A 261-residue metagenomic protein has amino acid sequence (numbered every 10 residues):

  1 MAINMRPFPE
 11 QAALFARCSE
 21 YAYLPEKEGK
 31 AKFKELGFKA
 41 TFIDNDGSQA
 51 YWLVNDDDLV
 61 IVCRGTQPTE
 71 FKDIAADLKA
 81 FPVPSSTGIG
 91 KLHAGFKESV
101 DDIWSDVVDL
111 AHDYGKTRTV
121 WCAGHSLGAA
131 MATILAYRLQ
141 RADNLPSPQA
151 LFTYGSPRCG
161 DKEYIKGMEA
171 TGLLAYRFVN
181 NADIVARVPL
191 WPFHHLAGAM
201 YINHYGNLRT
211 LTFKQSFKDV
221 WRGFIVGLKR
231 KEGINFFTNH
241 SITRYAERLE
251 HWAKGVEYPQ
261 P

Functional and structural regions predicted by a protein language model:
M1-A123, L127-P261: Non-catalytic, mobile gating and regulatory segments of ester bond hydrolases
